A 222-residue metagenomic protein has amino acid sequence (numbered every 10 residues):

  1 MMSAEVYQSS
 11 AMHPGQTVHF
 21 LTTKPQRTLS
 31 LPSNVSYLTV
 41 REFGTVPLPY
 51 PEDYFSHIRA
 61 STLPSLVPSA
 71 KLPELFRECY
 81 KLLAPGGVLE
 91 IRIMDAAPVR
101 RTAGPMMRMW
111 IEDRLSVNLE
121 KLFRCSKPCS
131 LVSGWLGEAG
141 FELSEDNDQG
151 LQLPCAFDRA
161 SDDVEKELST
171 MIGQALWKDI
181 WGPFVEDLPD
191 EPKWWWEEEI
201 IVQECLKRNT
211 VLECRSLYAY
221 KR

Functional and structural regions predicted by a protein language model:
M2-P14: Conserved SAM-binding loop of SAM-dependent methyltransferases across substrates and taxa, primarily the Class I
T17-T22: Conserved SAM-binding motif I beta-strand of class I
S33-L48: Conserved SAM-binding strand-loop segment of SAM-dependent methyltransferases
T45-R59, A70: A short acidic, Gly/Pro-enriched loop at the edge of an enzyme's catalytic core that lines a small-molecule cofactor
T62-S65: Short catalytic micro-motifs in class I SAM-dependent methyltransferases
L72-V88: A short glycine-rich, Lys/Arg-flanked "PGG" loop and its adjoining helix->strand segment in the class I
G87-D113: Conserved class I S-adenosyl-L-methionine
A103-R222: Substrate-binding/catalytic lobe of Class I Rossmann-like enzymes that use SAM or dcSAM, i.e., the mid-to-C-terminal
